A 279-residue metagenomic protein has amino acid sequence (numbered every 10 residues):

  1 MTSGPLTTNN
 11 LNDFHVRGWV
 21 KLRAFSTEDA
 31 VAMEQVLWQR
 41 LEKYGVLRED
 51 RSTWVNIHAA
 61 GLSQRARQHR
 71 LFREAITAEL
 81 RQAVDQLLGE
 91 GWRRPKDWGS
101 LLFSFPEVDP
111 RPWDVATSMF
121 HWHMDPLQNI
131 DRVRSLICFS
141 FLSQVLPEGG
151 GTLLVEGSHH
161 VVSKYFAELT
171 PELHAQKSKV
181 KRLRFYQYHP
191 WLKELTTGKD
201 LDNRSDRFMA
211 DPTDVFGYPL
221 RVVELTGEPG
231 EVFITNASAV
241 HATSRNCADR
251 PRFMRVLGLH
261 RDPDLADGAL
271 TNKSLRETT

Functional and structural regions predicted by a protein language model:
T2-V16, L22-N129, L270: Non-heme Fe(II)-dependent double-stranded beta-helix
F14, K96, V133-R134, P147 (+3 more regions): A generic fold-level signal
R17-W19, V133-F139, G149, V222-E224 (+2 more regions): Extracellular structured ligand-interaction cores
K21-A24, R93-W98, I137, G151-L154 (+1 more regions): A structural signal for short, well-ordered beta-strand segments and their strand-loop junctions that often border
S26-E28, F103, Q144-P147, H159-H160 (+3 more regions): Short, solvent-exposed loop/turn segments at secondary-structure junctions
V46-E49, K164-T170, S178-F185, H189-T197 (+1 more regions): Non-heme Fe(II)/2-oxoglutarate
W113-V115, F120, E148-G157, S163-E168 (+1 more regions): A short secondary-structure junction signal
H123, L127-P147, T226-P229, G258-R261: Short, conserved beta-strand element in jelly-roll/cupin
